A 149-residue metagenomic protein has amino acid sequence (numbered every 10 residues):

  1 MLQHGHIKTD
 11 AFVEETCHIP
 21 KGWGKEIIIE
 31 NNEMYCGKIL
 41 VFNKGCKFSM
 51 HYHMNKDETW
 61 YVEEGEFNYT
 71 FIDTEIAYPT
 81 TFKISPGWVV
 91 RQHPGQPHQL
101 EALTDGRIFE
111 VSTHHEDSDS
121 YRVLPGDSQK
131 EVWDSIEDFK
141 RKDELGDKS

Functional and structural regions predicted by a protein language model:
M1-C36, K47-S49, T80-F82, V123-S149: A short, N-terminal "cap"/entry segment at the start of jelly-roll beta-barrel domains of the cupin/DSBH fold
E33-Y35, K44-K47, E66-N68, H114: Short, charged/polar surface micro-motifs in flexible loops or helix N-caps
C36-G37, K44, P86, P94: Short, flexible surface segments
I39, T59, T104-V123: A short hydrophobic beta-strand segment most commonly corresponding to one strand of the jelly-roll/cupin
I39-L40, M50-Y52, D57-V62, F82 (+1 more regions): His/acidic/aromatic-lined binding-pocket segments of jelly-roll/cupin-type domains and related regulatory beta-sandwich
K44, M54-T74: Glycine- and acidic-residue-biased ligand/ion/polar-headgroup-sensing regions
S49-H51, Y69-F71, V90-Q92, P97-L103 (+1 more regions): Short beta-strand His + acidic residue motifs that chelate non-heme Fe in jelly-roll/DSBH and cupin folds
D73-G95: Short acidic-glycine-tyrosine-enriched beta hairpin
